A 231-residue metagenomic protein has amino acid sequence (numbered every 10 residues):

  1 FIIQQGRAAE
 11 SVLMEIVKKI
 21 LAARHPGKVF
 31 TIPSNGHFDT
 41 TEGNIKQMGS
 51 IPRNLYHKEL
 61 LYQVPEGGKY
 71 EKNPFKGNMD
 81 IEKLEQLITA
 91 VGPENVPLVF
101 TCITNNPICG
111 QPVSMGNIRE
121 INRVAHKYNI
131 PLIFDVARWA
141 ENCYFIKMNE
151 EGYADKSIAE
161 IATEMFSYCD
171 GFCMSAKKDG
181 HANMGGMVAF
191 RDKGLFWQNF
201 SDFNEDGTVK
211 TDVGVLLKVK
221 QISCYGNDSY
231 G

Functional and structural regions predicted by a protein language model:
F1-G231: Conserved PLP-enzyme active-site core in the AAT-like
